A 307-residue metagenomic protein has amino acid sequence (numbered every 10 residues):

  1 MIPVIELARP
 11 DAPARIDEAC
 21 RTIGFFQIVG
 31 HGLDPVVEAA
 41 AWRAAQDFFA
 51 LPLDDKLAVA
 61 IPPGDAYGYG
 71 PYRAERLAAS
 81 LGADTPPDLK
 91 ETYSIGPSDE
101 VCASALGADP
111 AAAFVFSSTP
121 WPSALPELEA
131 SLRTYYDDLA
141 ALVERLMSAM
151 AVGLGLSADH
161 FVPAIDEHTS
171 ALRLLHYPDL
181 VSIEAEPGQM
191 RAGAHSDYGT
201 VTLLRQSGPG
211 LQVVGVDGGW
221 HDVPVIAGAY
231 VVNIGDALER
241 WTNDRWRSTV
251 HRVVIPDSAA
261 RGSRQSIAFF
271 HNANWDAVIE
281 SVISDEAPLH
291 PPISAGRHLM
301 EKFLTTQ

Functional and structural regions predicted by a protein language model:
M1-Q307: Peripheral, non-catalytic segments flanking oxidoreductase cores
